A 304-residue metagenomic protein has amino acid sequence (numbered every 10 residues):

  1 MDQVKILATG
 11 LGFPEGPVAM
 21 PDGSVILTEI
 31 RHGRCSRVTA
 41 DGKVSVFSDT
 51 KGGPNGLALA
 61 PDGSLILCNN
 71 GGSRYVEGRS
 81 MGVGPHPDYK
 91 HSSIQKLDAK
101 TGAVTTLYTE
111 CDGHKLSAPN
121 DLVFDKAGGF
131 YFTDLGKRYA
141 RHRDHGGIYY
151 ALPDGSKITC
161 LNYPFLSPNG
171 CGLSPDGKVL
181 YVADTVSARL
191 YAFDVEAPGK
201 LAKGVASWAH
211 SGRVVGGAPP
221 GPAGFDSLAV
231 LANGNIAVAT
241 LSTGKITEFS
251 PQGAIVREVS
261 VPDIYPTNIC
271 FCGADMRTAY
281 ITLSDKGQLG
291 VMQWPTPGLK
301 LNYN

Functional and structural regions predicted by a protein language model:
M1-G12, A40-G42, S48, Y108 (+3 more regions): A short helix->beta-strand "capping" segment at the edge of beta-propeller domains
Q3, A8-S24, T50-S80, D88-S93 (+6 more regions): Beta-rich, blade/repeat-based domains predominating in secreted/periplasmic proteins but also intracellular
I30-R31, R74-S92, G136-G146, T185-S187 (+2 more regions): Short, solvent-exposed loop/turn segments at conserved positions within beta-propeller repeat blades
R34-S36, G82, S92-Q95, G146-Y149 (+3 more regions): A short loop-to-beta-strand structural motif that recurs across blades of beta-propeller domains
H86-G102, H145-D154: Beta-propeller blade signature
A188-R189, F193-A197, W208-A254: Loop/turn-rich, solvent-exposed surfaces of beta-rich toroidal or solenoidal domains
A192-G204, Q293-K300: Short loop/turn segments immediately following beta-strands, especially the blade-tip and inter-blade linker loops
N268-N304: Blade-level signature of beta-propeller repeat domains, shared across WD40, Kelch, NHL, RCC1 and BNR/Asp-box propellers
